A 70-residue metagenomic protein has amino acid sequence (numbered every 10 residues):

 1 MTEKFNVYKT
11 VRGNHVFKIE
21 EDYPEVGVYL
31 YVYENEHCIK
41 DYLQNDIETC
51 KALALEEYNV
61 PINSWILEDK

Functional and structural regions predicted by a protein language model:
M1, R12, V32-E36, Q44-I47: Generic, low-specificity signal for short hydrophobic/alpha-helical stretches with a mild N-terminal bias, encompassing
M1-R12, E68-K70: Negatively charged, low-complexity tracts enriched in Asp/Glu with abundant Ser/Thr
F5, D22-P24, L43, K70: Intrinsically disordered, low-complexity regions of eukaryotic proteins
K9-V11, D22, E57-N59: A generic structural signal for short, solvent-exposed coil/turn residues that cap or connect secondary-structure
G13-I39: Short aromatic-glycine-(Arg/Gly/Cys) micro-motifs in beta-strand/loop hairpins
I39-K70: Mixed-charge, Lys/Arg-enriched low-complexity segments
